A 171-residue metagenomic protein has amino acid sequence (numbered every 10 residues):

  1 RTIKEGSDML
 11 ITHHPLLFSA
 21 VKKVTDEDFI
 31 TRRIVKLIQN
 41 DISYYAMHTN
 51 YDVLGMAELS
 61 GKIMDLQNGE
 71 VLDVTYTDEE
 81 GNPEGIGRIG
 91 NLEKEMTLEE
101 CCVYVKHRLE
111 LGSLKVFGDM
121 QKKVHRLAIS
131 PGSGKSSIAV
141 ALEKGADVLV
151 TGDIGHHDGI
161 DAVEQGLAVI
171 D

Functional and structural regions predicted by a protein language model:
R1-D171: Hydrophobic structural segments
